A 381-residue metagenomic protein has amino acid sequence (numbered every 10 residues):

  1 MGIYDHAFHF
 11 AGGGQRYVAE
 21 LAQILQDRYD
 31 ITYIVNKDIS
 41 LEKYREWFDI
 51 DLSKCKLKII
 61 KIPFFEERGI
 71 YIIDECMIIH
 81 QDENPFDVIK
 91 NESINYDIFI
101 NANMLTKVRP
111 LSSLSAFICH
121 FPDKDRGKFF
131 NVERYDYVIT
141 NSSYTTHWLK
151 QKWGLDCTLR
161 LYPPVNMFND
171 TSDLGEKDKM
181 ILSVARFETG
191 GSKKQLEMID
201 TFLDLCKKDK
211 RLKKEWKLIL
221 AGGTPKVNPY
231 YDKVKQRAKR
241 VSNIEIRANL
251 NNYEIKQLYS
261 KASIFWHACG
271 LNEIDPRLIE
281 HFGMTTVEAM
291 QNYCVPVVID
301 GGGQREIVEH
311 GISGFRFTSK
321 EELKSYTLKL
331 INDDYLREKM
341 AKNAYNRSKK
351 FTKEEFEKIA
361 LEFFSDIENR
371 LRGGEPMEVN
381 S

Functional and structural regions predicted by a protein language model:
V35-I39, E215-D232, A248: Glycosyltransferase donor-sugar binding loop
K124, R134-T171: Donor nucleotide-sugar binding/catalytic pocket of nucleotide-sugar-dependent glycosyltransferases
I139, S172-K193, I199-C206, I219: Conserved donor-binding/catalytic core segment of Leloir-type glycosyltransferases
G222, Y231-K256: Nucleotide-activated donor-binding/catalytic signature segment of Leloir-type glycosyltransferases, i.e., the conserved
S260-H281, C294: Acidic donor-binding loop of glycosyltransferase active sites
T286-Q291, V295-V298, V308: Short hydrophobic beta-strand element within catalytic cores of glycosyltransferases and related nucleotide-activated
H310-E321, K329-Y335: Conserved acidic donor-binding segment of nucleotide-sugar-dependent glycosyltransferases
K329, L336-K350, K358-E362: A short, well-ordered alpha-helix in the C-terminal region of glycosyltransferases
